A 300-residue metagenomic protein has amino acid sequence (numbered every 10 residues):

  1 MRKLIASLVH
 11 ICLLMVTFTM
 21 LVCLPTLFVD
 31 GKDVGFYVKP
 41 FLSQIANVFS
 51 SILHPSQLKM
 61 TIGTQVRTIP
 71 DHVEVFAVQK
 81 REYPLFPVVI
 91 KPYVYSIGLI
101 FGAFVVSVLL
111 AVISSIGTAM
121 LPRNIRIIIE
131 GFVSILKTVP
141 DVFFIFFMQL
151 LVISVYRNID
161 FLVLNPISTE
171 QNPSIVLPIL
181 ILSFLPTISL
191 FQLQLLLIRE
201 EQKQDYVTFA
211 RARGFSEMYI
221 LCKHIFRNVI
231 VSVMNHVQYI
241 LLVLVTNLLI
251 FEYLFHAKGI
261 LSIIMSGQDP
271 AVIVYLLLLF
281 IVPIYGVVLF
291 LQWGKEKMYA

Functional and structural regions predicted by a protein language model:
V9-T17, M218-L248: Transmembrane alpha-helices
C23-K32, N235-M265: Non-cytoplasmic
L85-G117, V233-Y239: Transmembrane alpha-helix signature in integral membrane proteins
A103-S134, F146, L248: Transmembrane-helix boundary motif in ABC transporter permease subunits
E130-L185: Generic hydrophobic transmembrane alpha-helix motif, especially the helices
S168-R211: Membrane-cytosol interface at the C-terminal ends of specific transmembrane alpha-helices in multi-pass membrane
P178-P186, F255-K297: Hydrophobic alpha-helical transmembrane segments of polytopic membrane proteins
G214-F215: Glycine/proline-centered hinge or cleavage motifs at structural transition points of membrane proteins
